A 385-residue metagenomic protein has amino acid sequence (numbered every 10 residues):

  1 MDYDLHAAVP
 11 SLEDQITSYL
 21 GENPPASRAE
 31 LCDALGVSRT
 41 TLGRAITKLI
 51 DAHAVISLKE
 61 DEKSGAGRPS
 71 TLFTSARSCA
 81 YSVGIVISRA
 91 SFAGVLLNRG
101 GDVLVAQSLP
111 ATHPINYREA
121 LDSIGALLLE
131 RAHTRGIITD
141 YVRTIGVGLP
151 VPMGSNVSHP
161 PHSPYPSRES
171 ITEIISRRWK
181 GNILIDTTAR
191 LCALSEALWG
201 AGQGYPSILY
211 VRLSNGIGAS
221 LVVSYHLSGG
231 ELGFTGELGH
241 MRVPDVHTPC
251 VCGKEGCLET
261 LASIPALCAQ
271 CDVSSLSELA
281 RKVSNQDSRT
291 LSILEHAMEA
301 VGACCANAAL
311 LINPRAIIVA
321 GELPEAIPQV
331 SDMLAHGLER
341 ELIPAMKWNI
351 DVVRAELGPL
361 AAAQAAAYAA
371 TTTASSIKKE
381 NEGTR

Functional and structural regions predicted by a protein language model:
M1-P110, I115-L129, H133, I137-I138 (+2 more regions): ATP-binding/phosphotransfer module of carbohydrate and carboxylate kinases, centering on a glycine-rich
Q15, S170, G239: Active-site phosphate/pyrophosphate-handling residues
S64, V151-S155, R190-L194, G218-A219 (+3 more regions): Short, active-site-adjacent cap segments at secondary-structure transitions
S82-V86, V142-G146, I208-R212, G218-S220: Short glycine-aspartate micro-motif
V103-S207, Q329-R340: Glycine-rich phosphate-binding loop and adjoining helix at the ATP-binding site of ATP-dependent phosphoryl-transfer
A106-S108, I115-A120, I174-N285: Glycine/GP-enriched mid-protein hinge/lid loop-to-helix segment characteristic of carbohydrate kinases
L149, R212, G321: Short beta-strand/turn micro-motifs composed of small residues that flank or help shape donor/cofactor-binding pockets
